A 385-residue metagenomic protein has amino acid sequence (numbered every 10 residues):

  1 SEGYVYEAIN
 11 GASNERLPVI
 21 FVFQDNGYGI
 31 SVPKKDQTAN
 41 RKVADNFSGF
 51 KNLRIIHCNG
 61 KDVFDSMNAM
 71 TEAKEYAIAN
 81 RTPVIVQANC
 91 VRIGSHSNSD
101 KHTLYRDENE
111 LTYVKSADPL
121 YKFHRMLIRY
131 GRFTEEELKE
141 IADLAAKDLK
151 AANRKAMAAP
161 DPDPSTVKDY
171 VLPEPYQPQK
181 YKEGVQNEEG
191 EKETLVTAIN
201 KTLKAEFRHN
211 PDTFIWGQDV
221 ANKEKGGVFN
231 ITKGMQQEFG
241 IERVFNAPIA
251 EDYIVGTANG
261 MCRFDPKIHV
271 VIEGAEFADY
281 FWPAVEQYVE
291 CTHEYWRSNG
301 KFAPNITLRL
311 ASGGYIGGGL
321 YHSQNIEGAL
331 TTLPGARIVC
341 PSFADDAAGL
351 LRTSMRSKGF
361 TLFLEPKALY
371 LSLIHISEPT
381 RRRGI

Functional and structural regions predicted by a protein language model:
S1-A77, R81, G314-Y315: Thiamine diphosphate
N14, K168-I374: Thiamine diphosphate
P18-V19, R54, N305, F360 (+1 more regions): Short, proline-centered helix/strand-breaking motifs
F23-D25, N46-R54, S97-R106, L120-K122 (+4 more regions): Short acidic (Asp/Glu) and glycine-rich catalytic loops that position anionic groups and cofactors
N26-Y28, D62, A88-S95, A145 (+3 more regions): Glycine-rich beta-alpha junction loops
A39-E72, K115-A142, R297-S357: Conserved thiamine diphosphate
S66-T71, V84-T166: Active-site or pore-adjacent capping/gating segments
H375-I385: Single conserved hydrophobic/aromatic residue that forms the stacking wall/gate of nucleotide- or nucleobase-binding
